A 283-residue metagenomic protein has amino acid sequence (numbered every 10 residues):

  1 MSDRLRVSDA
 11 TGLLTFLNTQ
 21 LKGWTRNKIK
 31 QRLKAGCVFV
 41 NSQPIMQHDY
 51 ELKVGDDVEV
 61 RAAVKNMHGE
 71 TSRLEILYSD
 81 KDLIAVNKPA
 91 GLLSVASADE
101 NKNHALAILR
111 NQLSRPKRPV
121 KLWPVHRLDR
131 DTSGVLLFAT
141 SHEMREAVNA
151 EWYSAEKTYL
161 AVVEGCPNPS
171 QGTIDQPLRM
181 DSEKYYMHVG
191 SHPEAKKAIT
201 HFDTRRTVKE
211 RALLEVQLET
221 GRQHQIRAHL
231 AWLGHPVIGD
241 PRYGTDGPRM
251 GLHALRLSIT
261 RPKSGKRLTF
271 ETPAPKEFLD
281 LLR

Functional and structural regions predicted by a protein language model:
M1-A35, E183, P193-I199, R206-R211 (+2 more regions): Pseudouridine synthases involved in rRNA/tRNA modification
M1-G172, P177-R179, E277-L282: RNA pseudouridine synthases
Q47-E51, E215, R249: Short, surface-exposed secondary-structure edge patches
E75-L77, R127, E151-W152, G190 (+3 more regions): Short secondary-structure boundary/capping segments
I76, V163, H201-T204, V237: Conserved hydrophobic positions within beta-strands
I84, Y159, A212-L214, L255: Short beta-strand micro-motifs in enzyme catalytic cores
V135, L214-V216: A generic structural motif
Y159, I174, A198-T200, A212: Structural detector for hydrophobic anchor residues on beta-strands
